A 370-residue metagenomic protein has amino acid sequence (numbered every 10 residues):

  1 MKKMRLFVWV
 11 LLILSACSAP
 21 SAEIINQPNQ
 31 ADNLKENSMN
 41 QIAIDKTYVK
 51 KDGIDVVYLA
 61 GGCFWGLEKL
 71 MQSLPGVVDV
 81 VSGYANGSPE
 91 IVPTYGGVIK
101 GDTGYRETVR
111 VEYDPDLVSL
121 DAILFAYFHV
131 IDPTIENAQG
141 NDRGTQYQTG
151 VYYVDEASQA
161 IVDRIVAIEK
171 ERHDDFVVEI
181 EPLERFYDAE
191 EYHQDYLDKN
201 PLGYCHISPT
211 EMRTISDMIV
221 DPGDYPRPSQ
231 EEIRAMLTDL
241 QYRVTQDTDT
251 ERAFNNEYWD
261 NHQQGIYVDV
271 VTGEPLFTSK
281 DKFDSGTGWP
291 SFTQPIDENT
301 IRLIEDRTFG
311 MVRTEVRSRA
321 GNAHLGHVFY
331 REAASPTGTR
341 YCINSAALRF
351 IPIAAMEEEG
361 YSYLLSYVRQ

Functional and structural regions predicted by a protein language model:
K2-V10: Sec-dependent signal peptide recognition, specifically the positively charged N-region followed immediately by
L14-A16: C-terminal motif of bacterial Sec signal peptides marking the signal peptidase cleavage site
S18-Q370: Flexible coil/turn and secondary-structure edge motifs
